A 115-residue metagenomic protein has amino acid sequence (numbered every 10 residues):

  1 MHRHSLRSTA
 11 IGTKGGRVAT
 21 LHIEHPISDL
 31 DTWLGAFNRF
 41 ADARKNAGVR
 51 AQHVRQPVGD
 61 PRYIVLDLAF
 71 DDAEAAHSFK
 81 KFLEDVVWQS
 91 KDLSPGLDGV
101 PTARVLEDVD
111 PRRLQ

Functional and structural regions predicted by a protein language model:
H2-G15, R50-Y63, W88-Q115: Glycine-rich beta-strand-turn "strand-cap" elements at beta-sheet edges
R17-L21: Short structural boundary motif marking the start of a folded domain
H22-I23, K45, R55, R62: Generic signal for short, ordered secondary-structure residues within or immediately flanking folded domains
E24-P26, D67-A69: Short hydrophobic/aromatic beta-strand micro-patches that form the beta-sheet surface supporting nucleotide- or nucleic
P26-A36: Short, surface-exposed ligand-recognition loops at beta-strand->loop->(often short) alpha-helix junctions that present
D29-D31, V58, D72-E74: Feature marks short, surface-exposed loop/turn motifs that line or immediately flank catalytic pockets and channel
T32, Y63, A75-H77, R112: Intrinsically disordered, low-complexity acidic/polar segments
L34-H53, A69-R104: An amphipathic, aromatic/His-enriched active-site/gating alpha helix that lines ligand/cofactor pockets
